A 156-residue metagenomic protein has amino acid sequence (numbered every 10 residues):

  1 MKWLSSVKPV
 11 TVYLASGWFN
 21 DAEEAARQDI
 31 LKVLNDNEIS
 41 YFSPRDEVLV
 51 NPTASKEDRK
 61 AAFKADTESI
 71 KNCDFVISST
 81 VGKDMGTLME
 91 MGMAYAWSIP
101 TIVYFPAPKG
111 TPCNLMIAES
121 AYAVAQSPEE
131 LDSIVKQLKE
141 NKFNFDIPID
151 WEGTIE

Functional and structural regions predicted by a protein language model:
M1-E156: Conserved catalytic or regulatory cores that recognize and/or transform ribose-phosphate-containing ligands
